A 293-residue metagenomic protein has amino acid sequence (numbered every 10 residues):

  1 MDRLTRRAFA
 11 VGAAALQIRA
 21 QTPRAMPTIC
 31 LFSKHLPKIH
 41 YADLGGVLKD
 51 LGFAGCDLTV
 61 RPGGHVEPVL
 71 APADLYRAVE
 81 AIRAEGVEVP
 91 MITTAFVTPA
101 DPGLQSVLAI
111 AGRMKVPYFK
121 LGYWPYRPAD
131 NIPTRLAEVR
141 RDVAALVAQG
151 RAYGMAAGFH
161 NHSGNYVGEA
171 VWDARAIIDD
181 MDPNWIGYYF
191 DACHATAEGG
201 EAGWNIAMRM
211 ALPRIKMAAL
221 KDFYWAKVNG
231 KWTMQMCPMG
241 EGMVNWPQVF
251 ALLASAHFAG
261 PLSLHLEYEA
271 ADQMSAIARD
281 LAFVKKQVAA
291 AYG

Functional and structural regions predicted by a protein language model:
M1-L16: N-terminal secretory signal peptides and thylakoid transit peptides that target proteins across membranes
A13-A15, R19, A42-G45, A81 (+4 more regions): Active-site acidic/histidine proton-transfer and metal-coordination neighborhood in alpha/beta enzyme cores
P27-L31, C56-L58, V89-T94, F119-L121 (+4 more regions): Hydrophobic faces of well-ordered beta-strands that scaffold small-molecule active sites in alpha/beta enzyme cores
T28, A148-M243, P247-F250: Acidic/histidine-rich catalytic cores of soluble enzymes
L31, L48, C56, I82 (+7 more regions): Conserved, mostly hydrophobic/aromatic
F32-L36, T59-G63, T94-V97, W124-Y126 (+4 more regions): Active-site beta-loop-alpha junctions enriched in small/polar residues
L44-R61, M114-K115: Catalytic domains of carbohydrate-active enzymes, especially glycoside hydrolases
T59-R77, D130: Glycine-rich, proline-tolerant flexible connector loops at the mouths of alpha/beta enzymes
